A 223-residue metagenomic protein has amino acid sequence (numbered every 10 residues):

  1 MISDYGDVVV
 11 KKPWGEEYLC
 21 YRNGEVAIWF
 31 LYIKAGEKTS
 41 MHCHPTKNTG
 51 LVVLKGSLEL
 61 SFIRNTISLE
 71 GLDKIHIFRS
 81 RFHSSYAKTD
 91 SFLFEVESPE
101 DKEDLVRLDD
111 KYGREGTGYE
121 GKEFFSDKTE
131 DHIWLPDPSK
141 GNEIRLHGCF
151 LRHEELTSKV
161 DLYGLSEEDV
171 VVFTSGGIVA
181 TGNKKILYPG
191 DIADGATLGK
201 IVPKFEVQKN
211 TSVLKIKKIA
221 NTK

Functional and structural regions predicted by a protein language model:
S3-G6, V10-K11, K88-P138, E206-K223: Double-stranded beta-helix
D4-C43, K47, T129-V170: A short glycine-rich, His/Asp/Glu-containing loop-to-beta-strand
P13-W14, K34-A35, M41-T49, K55-L58 (+3 more regions): Catalytic cores of nucleotide-enabled group-transfer and carboxylate-activating enzymes in metabolic and assembly-line
I28-Y32, G50, T66, K74-H76 (+2 more regions): Conserved hydrophobic/aromatic beta-strand scaffold that supports enzyme active sites
W29, K38-S40, T49-L51, G56-S61 (+2 more regions): Short beta-strand segments in beta-sandwich/barrel cores
I63-F82, T181-P203: Short acidic-glycine-tyrosine-enriched beta hairpin
S84-K88, V172-T174, I201-K209: Asparagine-centered strand-capping/turn motif at beta-strand->loop junctions
S166-V171, D194-A196, K215-A220: Sequence termini and other peripheral, non-core segments
